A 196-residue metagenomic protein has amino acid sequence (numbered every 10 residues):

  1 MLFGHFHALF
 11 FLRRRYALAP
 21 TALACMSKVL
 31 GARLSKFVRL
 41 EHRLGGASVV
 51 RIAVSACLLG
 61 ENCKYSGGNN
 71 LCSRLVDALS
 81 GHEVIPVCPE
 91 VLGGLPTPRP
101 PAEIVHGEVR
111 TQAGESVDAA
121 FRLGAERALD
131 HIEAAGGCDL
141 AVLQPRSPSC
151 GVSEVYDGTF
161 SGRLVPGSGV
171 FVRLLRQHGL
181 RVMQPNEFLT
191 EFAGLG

Functional and structural regions predicted by a protein language model:
R43-L44, L71-E83, L123-D139: Short amphipathic alpha-helices and their capping/turn segments at secondary-structure boundaries
G45, L92, P100-R127, E133 (+1 more regions): Divalent-metal-activated hydrolytic enzyme cores
S48-I52: Extreme N-terminal starter segment of soluble prokaryotic enzymes
S55-A56, C88, V142-R146: Short beta-strand segments
N70-Q112: Short, surface-exposed acidic-centric catalytic microdomains
Q144-F160: Internal, conserved structured core segments that host functional sites
